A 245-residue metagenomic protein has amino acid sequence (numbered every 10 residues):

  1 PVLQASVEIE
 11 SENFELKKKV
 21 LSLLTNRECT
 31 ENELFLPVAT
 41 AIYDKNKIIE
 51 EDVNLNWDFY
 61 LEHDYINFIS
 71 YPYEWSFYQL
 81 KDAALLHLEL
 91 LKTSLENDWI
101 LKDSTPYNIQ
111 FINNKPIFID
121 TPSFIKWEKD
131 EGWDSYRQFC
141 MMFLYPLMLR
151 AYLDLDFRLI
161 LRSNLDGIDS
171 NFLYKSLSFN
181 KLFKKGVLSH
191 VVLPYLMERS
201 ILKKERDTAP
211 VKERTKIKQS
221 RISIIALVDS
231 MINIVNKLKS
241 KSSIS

Functional and structural regions predicted by a protein language model:
P1-L101, K115-S245: Nucleotide/phosphate-binding site architecture used for ATP/NTP-dependent chemistry
S104-I109: Hydrophobic residue at the +6 position relative to the catalytic HRD Asp in the kinase catalytic loop
